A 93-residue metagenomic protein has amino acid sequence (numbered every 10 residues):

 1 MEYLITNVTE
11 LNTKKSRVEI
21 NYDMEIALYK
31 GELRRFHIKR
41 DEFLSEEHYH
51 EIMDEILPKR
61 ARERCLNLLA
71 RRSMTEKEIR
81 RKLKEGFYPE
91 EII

Functional and structural regions predicted by a protein language model:
M1-I93: An alpha-helical, amphipathic repeat domain used for nucleic-acid recognition, typified by the mTERF helical solenoid
